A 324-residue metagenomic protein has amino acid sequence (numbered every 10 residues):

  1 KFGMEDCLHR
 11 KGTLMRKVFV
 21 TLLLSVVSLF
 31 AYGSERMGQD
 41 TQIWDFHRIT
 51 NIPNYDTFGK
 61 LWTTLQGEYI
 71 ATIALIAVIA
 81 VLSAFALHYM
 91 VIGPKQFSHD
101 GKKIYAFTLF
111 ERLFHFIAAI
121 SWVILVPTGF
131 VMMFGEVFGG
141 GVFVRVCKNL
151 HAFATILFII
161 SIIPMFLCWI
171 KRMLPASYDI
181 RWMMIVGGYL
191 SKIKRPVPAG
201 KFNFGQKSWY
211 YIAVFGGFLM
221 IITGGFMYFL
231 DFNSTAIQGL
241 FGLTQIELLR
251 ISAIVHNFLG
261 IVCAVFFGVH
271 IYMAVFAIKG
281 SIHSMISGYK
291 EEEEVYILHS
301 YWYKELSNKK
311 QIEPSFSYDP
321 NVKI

Functional and structural regions predicted by a protein language model:
K1-L14: Short, Lys/Arg-enriched N-terminal segments with co-localized hydrophobic residues within the first ~10-30 amino acids
R16-L24: Sec-dependent signal peptide recognition, specifically the positively charged N-region followed immediately by
F19, F30-I324: Membrane-embedded alpha-helical bundles that constitute the cytochrome b-like, heme-associated redox core of multi-pass
V26-S28: N-terminal signal peptide c-region/cleavage motif recognized by signal peptidases
